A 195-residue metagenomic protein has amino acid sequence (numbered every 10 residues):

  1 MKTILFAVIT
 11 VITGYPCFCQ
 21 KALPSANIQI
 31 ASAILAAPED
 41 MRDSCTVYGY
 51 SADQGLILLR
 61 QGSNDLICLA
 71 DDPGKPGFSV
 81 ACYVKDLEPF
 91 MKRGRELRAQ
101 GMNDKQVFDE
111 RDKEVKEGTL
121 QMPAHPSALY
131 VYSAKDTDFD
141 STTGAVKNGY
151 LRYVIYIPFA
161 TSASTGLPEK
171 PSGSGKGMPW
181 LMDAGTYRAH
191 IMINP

Functional and structural regions predicted by a protein language model:
M1-K21: Bacterial Sec-dependent N-terminal signal peptides
K21-P195: Primary mode marks residue(s) on the alpha4-beta5-alpha5 output face of response regulator receiver
